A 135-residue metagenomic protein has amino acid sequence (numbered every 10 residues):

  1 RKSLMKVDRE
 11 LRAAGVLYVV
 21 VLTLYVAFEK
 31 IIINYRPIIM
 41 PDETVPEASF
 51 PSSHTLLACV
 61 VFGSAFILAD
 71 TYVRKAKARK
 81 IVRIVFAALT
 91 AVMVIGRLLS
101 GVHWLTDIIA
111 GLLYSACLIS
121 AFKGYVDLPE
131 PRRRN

Functional and structural regions predicted by a protein language model:
R1-V21: Interfacial segments of alpha-helical transmembrane regions
S3-V7, I39-M40, K75-A76: Helix-boundary and loop/linker segments of multi-pass membrane transporters
A14, Y18, L22, V82 (+1 more regions): Hydrophobic alpha-helical transmembrane segments of polytopic
Y18-P37: Transmembrane alpha-helix/helix-exit interface in multi-pass inner-membrane proteins
P41-N135: Membrane-embedded catalytic cores of phosphoryl/pyrophosphoryl-handling enzymes
